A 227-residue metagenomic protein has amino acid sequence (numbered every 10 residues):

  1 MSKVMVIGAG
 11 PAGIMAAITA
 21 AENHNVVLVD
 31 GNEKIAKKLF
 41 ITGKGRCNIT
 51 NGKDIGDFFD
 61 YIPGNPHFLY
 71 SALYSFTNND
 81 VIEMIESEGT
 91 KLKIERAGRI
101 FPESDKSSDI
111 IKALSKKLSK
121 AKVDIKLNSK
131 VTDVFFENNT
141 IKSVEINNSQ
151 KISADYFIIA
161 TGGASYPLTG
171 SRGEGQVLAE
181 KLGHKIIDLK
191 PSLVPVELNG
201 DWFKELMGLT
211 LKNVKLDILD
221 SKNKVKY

Functional and structural regions predicted by a protein language model:
S2-L28: N-terminal Rossmann-like FAD-binding beta1-loop-alpha1 element of flavoenzymes
G10-P11, K34, G163-S165: Residue-level detector of alpha-helix initiation sites
A21-K44: Glycine-rich FAD pyrophosphate-binding loop
N25-V26, K91, D124, K185: Residue-level detector of anion-binding/catalytic polar loops
I41, I49-N51, E180, L219: Short beta-strand-to-turn element immediately C-terminal to the catalytic PLP-Schiff-base lysine in fold type I
R46-I94: Glycine-rich active-site loop/strand segments that organize a redox cofactor
G64-A72, E86-K112, S143, A154-Y156 (+1 more regions): Helix-loop-beta segment of a Rossmann-like dinucleotide-binding subdomain
D109, A113, K117-Y227: Predominantly flavin-linked oxidoreductase catalytic cores and closely associated redox partners
